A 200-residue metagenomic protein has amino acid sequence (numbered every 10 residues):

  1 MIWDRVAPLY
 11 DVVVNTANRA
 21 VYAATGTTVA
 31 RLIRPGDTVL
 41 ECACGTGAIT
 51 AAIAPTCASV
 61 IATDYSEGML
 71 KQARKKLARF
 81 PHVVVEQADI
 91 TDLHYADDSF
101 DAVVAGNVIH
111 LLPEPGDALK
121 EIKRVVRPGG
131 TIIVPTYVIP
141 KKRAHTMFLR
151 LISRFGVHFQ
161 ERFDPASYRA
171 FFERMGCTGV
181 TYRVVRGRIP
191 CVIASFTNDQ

Functional and structural regions predicted by a protein language model:
M1-R34, A48, Q72, K76 (+3 more regions): Conserved class I S-adenosyl-L-methionine
V13-T16, I133-C191: C-terminal alpha-helical "lid/dimerization" subdomain adjacent to the S-adenosyl-L-methionine
V29, I53, I122: Class I S-adenosylmethionine-dependent transferase superfamily signal
P35, V126-T131: Short glycine-dipeptide loop
L40-D92: Class I SAM-dependent methyltransferase SAM/SAH-binding core
T91-A102: A short acidic, Gly/Pro-enriched loop at the edge of an enzyme's catalytic core that lines a small-molecule cofactor
A102-E114: A short SAM/SAH-binding and catalytic strip from SAM-dependent methyltransferases
G116-P128: A short glycine-rich, Lys/Arg-flanked "PGG" loop and its adjoining helix->strand segment in the class I
